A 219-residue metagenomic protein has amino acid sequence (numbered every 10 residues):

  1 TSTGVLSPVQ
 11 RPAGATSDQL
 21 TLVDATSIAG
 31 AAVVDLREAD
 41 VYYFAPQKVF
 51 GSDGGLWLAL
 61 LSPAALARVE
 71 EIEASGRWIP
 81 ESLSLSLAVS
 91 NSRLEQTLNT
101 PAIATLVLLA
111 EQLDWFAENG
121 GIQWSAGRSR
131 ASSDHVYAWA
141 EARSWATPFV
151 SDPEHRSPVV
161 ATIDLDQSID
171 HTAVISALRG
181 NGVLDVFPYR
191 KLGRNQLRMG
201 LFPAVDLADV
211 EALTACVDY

Functional and structural regions predicted by a protein language model:
T1-T26, G30, V41: Active-site phosphate-binding strand-loop segment of PLP-dependent enzymes
L36-Q47, W57: Conserved active-site segment immediately N-terminal to the catalytic lysine that forms the internal aldimine
Q47-Y137: Active-site C-terminal subdomain of aminotransferase-like
A146-V150, V183-Y189: A short linear hydrophobic-aromatic micro-motif
T147-L178: Conserved PLP-binding catalytic core of the aspartate aminotransferase-like
T172-N181, A212-D218: Short amphipathic alpha-helices in soluble, non-transmembrane regions that often serve as interface/regulatory elements
K191, N195-Y219: PLP-dependent enzyme catalytic core of the Aspartate aminotransferase-like
